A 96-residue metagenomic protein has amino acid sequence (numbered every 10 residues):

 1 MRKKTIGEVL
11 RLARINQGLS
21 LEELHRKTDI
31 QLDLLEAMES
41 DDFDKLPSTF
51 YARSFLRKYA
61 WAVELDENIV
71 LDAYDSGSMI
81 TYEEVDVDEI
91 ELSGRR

Functional and structural regions predicted by a protein language model:
M1-N16, E22-E23, W61-R96: Low-complexity alpha-helical segments at protein termini and membrane interfaces
R2, R26, P47-S48: Short, surface-exposed helix-loop/turn micro-motifs enriched in polar/charged residues
E8, D42-D44: Short, contiguous strand/loop micro-motifs
A13-R14, H25, L35, S54 (+1 more regions): Short alpha-helical segments in extracytoplasmic peptidoglycan/chitin-binding modules and envelope-associated proteins
L19-S40: Short alpha-helical DNA-recognition segment
L32, F43, G77-S78: Short secondary-structure boundary/hinge segments and terminal tails
D44-K58: Short, basic-rich loop-to-helix N-cap that marks the start of a DNA-contacting helix
